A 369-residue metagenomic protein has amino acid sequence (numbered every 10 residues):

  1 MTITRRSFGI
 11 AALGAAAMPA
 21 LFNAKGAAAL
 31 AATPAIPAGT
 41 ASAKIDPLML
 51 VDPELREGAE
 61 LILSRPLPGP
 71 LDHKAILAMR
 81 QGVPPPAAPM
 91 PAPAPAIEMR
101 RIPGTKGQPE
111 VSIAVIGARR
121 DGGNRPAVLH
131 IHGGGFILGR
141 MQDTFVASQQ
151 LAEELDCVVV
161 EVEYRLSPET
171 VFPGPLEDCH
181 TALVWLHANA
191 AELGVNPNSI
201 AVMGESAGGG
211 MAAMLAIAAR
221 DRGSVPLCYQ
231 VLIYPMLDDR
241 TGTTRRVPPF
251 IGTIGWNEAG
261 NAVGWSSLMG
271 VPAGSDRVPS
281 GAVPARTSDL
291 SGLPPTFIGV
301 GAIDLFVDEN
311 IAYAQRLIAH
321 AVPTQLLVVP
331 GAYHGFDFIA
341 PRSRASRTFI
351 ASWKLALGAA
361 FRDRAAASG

Functional and structural regions predicted by a protein language model:
M1-A16: N-terminal secretory signal peptides and thylakoid transit peptides that target proteins across membranes
L30-I116, G274, F361-G369: A glycine/proline-hinged amphipathic helix-loop "lid/cap" segment that gates access to hydrophobic ligand pockets
Q142-V160: Short amphipathic alpha-helix adjacent to the substrate-entry channel of hydrolases
V171-A190: Alpha/beta-hydrolase active-site loop
A188-A201: Gly/Ser-rich "nucleophile elbow"/oxyanion-hole loop immediately N-terminal to the catalytic nucleophile in hydrolases
I217-S275: Hydrolase active-site cap/lid region
I298-V300: Short beta-strand/loop motif that positions the catalytic acidic residue of the alpha/beta-hydrolase fold
R344-G369: Catalytic active-site module of serine/aspartate enzymes centered on a nucleophile-bearing elbow/loop
